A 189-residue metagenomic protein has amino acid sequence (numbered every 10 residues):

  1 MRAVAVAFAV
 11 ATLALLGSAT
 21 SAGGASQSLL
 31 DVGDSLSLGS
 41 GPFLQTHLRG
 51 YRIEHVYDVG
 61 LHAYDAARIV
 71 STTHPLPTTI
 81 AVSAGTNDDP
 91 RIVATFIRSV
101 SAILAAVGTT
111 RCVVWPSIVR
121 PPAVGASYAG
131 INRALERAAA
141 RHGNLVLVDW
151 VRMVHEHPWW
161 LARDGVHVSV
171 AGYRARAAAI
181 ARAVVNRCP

Functional and structural regions predicted by a protein language model:
M1-A5: Positively charged n-region of N-terminal signal peptides that target proteins for export
V6-S18: Bacterial N-terminal signal peptides
G24-A102, P121-G130: Conserved SGNH/GDSL esterase-like catalytic core that processes O-acyl groups on lipids and polysaccharides
A84, S117-I118, G172: A cross-domain feature marking catalytic cores of carbohydrate-active enzymes and several ubiquitous metabolic/repair
T109-C112: A short helix->loop->beta-strand "cap" motif at the edges of active sites that frequently abuts
P121-P189: Catalytic His-Asp segment of secreted/periplasmic serine-dependent ester chemistry enzymes
